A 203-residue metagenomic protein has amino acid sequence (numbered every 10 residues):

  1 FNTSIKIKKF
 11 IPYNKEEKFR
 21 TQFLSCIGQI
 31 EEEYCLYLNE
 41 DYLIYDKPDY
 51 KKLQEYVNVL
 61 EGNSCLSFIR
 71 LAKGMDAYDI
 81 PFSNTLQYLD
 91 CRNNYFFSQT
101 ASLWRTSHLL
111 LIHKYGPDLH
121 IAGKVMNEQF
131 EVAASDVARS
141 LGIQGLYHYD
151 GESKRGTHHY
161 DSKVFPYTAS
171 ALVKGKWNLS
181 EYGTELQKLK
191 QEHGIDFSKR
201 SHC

Functional and structural regions predicted by a protein language model:
F1-E31: Active-site-proximal specificity loops/subdomain of glycosyltransferases
C35: Short aromatic/hydrophobic "clamp" motif used to bind/position activated sugar donors
L38: Catalytic metal- and UDP-sugar-binding loop of GT-A-like glycosyltransferases, i.e., residues flanking the conserved
Y42-I44: Acidic metal-phosphate-binding loop of nucleotide-sugar-dependent transferases
D46-M75: Conserved donor-nucleotide/metal-binding helix-loop-beta segment in metal-dependent transferases, i.e., the alpha-helix
I80-N94, H108: Short, flexible, basic/aromatic active-site loop/helix in glycosyltransferases
N94-S180: Catalytic core and acceptor-binding pocket of nucleotide-sugar-dependent glycosyltransferases
Q187-C203: Terminal low-complexity segments of carbohydrate-biosynthetic enzymes
